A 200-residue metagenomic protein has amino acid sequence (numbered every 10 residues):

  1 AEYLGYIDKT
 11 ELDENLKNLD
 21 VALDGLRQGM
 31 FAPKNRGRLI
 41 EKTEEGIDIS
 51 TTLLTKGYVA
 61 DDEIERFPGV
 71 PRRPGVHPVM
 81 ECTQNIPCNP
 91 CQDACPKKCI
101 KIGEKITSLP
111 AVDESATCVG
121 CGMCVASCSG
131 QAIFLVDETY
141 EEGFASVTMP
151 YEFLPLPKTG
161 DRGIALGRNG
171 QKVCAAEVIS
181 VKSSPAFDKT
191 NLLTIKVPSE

Functional and structural regions predicted by a protein language model:
A1-E2, N89-T107, M123-T139: Iron-sulfur cluster-binding cysteine motifs and their immediate structural context in ferredoxin-like electron-transfer
N35-A116: N-terminal intrinsically disordered, low-complexity, charge/repeat-rich segments that act as generic
A132, G167-K172: Short, charged beta-turn/beta-strand-edge "cap" motif at the junction between a beta-strand and an adjacent loop
Y140-M149: Short, structured beta-strand/loop micro-motifs enriched in basic residues and often containing a Trp
L156-K158: Short, well-ordered loop/turn sites that connect or cap secondary structure elements
Q171-P185: Short beta-strand-centered aromatic/proline hotspots
S183-V197: Short, solvent-exposed secondary-structure boundary/capping segments
